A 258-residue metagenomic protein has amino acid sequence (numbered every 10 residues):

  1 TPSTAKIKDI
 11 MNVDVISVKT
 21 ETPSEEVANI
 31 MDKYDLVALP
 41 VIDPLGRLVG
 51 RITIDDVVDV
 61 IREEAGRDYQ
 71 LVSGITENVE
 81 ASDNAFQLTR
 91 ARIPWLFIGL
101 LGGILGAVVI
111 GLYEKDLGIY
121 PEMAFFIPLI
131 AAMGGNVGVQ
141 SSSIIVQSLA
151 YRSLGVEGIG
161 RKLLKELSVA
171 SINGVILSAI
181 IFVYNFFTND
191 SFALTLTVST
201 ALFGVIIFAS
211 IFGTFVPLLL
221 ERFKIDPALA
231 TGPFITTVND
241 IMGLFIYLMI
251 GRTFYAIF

Functional and structural regions predicted by a protein language model:
T1-A124: Cytosolic regulatory modules rich in charged/polar residues
D56-L88, S141-L163, L218-K224: Non-transmembrane, extramembrane segments of multi-pass ion/lipid transporters
R90-W95, G160-N173, I235: Alpha-helical transmembrane segments of multi-pass membrane proteins
G102, G106, I172-N185, Y247-G251: Hydrophobic alpha-helical transmembrane segments that constitute the membrane-spanning cores of multi-pass membrane
L112-I127, N189-T200: Membrane-water interface of transmembrane alpha-helices in multipass transporters/channels
G118-I130, K224-F234: The feature identifies polytopic integral membrane transport proteins across all domains of life
L129-V137, S171-V175, F203-I211, T237-F245: Hydrophobic transmembrane alpha-helical segments of multi-pass transport and channel proteins
S210-F258: Hydrophobic alpha-helical transmembrane segments of membrane transport and translocation systems, primarily multi-pass
